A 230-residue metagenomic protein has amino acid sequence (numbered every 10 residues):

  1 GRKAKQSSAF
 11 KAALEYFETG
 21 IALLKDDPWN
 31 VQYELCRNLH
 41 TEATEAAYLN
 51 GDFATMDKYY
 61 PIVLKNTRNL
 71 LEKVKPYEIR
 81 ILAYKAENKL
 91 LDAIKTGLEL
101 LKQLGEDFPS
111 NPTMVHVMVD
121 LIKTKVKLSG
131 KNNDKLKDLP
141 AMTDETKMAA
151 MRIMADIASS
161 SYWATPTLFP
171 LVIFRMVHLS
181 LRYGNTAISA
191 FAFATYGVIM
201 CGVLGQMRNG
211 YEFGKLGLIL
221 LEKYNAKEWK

Functional and structural regions predicted by a protein language model:
G1-Q6, N38-L49, K75-A86, M118-K127 (+4 more regions): Tandem amphipathic alpha-helical repeat scaffolds
R2, E18-P28, Y60-K65, L98-P109 (+3 more regions): Amphipathic alpha-helical segments of tetratricopeptide repeats
S8, E15, A54, K58 (+4 more regions): Primarily a tetratricopeptide repeat
S8-H40, K65-Y77, L101-H116, R182-A192: Short, charge-rich amphipathic alpha-helical segments embedded in non-transmembrane helical bundles/solenoids
F10, F53, L70, L90 (+3 more regions): TPR-repeat structural position
Q32-C36, K73, T146, A150 (+4 more regions): Residues that mark the junctions of alpha-helical repeat units in TPR/alpha-solenoid scaffolds
L49, T55-I62, L70-L104, F169: Compositionally biased, long intrinsically disordered regions
K85-F174, G202-E212: Amphipathic helix-loop-helix modules that constitute alpha-helical solenoid scaffolds
